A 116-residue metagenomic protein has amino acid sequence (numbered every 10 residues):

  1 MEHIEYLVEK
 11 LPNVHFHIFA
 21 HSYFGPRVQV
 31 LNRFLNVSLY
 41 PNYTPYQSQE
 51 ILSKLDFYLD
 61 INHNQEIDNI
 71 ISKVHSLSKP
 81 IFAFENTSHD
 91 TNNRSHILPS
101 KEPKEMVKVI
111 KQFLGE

Functional and structural regions predicted by a protein language model:
M1-V30: Conserved catalytic-core segment of nucleotide-activated headgroup transferases in glycan assembly
P26-R27, Y46-E50, N69, E105: Short acidic active-site motifs
P26-Y43: Nucleotide-activated donor-binding/catalytic signature segment of Leloir-type glycosyltransferases, i.e., the conserved
T44-L55, S76: Short acidic alpha-helix that forms the nucleotide-activated donor recognition element in Leloir-type transferases
S53-E66: Acidic donor-binding loop of glycosyltransferase active sites
Q65-D68, H75: Short glycine/acidic-rich beta->alpha loop that forms part of the nucleotide-sugar donor binding site in diverse
P80-F84: Short hydrophobic beta-strand element within catalytic cores of glycosyltransferases and related nucleotide-activated
H96-K104, F113-L114: Conserved acidic donor-binding segment of nucleotide-sugar-dependent glycosyltransferases
